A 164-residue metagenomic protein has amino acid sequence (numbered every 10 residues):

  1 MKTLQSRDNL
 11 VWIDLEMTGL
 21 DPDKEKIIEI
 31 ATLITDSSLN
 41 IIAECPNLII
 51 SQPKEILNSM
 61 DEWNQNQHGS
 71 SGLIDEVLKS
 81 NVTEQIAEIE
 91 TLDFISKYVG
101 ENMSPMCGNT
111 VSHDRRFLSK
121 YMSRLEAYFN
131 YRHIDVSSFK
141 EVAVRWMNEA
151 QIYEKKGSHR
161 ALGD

Functional and structural regions predicted by a protein language model:
M1-K2, L162: Acidic two-metal-ion nuclease catalytic site recognized across multiple nuclease folds, prominently DnaQ/RNase D-T
K2-I13, M17-M106, K155: Conserved non-catalytic scaffold segment of RNase H-like nuclease domains
D14-E16, D36, D114, D135 (+1 more regions): Acidic active-site catalytic centers that drive phospho-/nucleotidyl reactions and related ester hydrolyses
Q52-K54, V111-S112, K140: Short glycine-enriched loops at secondary-structure junctions
T83, A87-T91, D114, Y121 (+1 more regions): Amphipathic alpha-helical interface surfaces
I95, V99, H113-R132: Substrate-recognition/cap helix-loop segment adjacent to the acidic, metal-dependent catalytic center of Asp-based
N102-V111, R116-F117, Y121, N148-D164: Acidic, Mg2+-coordinating catalytic module of metal-dependent nucleases/exonucleases that use a two-metal-ion mechanism
N130-N148: Short, flexible loop segments at boundaries between secondary-structure elements
